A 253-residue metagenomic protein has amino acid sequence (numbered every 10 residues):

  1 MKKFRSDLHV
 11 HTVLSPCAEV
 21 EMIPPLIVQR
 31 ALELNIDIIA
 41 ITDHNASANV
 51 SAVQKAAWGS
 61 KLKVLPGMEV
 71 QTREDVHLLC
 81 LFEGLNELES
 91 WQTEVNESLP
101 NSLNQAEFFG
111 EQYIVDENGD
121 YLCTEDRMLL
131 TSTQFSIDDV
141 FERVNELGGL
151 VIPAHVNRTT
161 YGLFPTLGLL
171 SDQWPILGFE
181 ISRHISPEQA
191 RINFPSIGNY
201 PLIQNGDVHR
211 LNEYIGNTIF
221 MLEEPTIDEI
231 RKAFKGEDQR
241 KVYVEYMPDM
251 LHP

Functional and structural regions predicted by a protein language model:
M1-L8, T12-I36, S47-S90, M128-L129 (+3 more regions): Charged catalytic cores and adjacent phosphate/nucleic-acid-binding surfaces used for phosphate/nucleic-acid chemistry
I39: Conserved acidic
E83-E125, L169: Active-site gating loops and adjacent loop-to-helix segments of metal-dependent hydrolytic enzymes
E111-E146: Alpha-helix-centered segments that form part of catalytic cores
